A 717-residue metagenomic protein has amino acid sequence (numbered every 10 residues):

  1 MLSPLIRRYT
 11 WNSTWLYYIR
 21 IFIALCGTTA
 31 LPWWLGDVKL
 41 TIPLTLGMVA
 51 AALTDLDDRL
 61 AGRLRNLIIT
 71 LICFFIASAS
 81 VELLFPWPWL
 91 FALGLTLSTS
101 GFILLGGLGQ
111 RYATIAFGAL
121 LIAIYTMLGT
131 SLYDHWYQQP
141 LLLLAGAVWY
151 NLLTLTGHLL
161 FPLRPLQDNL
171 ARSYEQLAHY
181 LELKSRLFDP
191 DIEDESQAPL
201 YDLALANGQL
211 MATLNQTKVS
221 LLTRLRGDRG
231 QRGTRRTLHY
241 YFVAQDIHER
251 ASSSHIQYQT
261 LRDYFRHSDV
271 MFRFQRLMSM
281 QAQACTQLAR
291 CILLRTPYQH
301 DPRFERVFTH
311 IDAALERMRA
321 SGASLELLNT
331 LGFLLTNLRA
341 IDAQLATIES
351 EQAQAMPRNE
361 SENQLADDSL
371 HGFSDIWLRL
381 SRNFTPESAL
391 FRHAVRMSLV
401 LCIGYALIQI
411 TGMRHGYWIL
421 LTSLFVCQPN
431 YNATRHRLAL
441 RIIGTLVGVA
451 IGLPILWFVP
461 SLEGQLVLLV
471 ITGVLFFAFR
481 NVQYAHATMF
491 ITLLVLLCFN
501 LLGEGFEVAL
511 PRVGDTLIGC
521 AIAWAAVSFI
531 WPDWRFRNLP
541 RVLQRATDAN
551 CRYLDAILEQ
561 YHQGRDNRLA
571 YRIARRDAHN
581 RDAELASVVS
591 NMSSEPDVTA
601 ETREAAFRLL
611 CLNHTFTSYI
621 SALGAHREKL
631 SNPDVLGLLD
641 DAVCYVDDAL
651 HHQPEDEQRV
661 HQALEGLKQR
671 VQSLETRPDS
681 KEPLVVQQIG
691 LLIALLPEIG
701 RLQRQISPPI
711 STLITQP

Functional and structural regions predicted by a protein language model:
M1-I19, C26, A30, W34 (+6 more regions): Long, hydrophobic alpha-helical segments that serve as membrane-spanning/inserting helices
M1-L120, Y125-F161, G332-F490, C498-L517 (+14 more regions): Alpha-helical transmembrane segments and their membrane-interface boundaries that form or gate the permeation pathway
L95-T99, F242-R250, F616: Elongated alpha-helical scaffolds
